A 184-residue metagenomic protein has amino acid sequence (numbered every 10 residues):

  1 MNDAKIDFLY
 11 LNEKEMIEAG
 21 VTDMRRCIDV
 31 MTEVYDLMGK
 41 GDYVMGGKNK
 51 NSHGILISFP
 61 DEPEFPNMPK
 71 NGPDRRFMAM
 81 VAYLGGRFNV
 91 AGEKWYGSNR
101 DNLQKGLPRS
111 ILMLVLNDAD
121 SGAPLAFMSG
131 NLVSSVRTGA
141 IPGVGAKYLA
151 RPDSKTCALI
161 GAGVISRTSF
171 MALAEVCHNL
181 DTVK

Functional and structural regions predicted by a protein language model:
M1-S135, I141-G143, D153: N-terminal ligand-binding/catalytic initiation module
S135-V136, R167: Loop/helix-junction capping segments adjacent to catalytic residues or to phosphate/diphosphate-binding pockets
P142, A150-C177, V183-K184: Glycine-rich adenosine-cofactor-binding loop
K147: Acidic, Mg2+-coordinating catalytic modules of nucleic-acid enzymes
